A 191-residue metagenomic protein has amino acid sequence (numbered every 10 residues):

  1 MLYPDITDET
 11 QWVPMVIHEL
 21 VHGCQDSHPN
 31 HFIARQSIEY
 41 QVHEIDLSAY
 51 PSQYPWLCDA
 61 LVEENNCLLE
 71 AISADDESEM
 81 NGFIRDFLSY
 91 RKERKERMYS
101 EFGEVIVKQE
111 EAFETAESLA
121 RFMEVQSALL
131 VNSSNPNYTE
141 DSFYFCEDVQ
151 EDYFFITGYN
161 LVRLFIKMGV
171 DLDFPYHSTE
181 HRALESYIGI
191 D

Functional and structural regions predicted by a protein language model:
M1-V16: Short pre-active-site segment immediately N-terminal to the catalytic Zn-binding motif
D5-D8, D26, D46, D59 (+7 more regions): Acidic-enriched, low-complexity/disordered segments with a strong bias for Aspartate over Glutamate
P14-S27: Active-site recognition of the HExxH zinc-binding catalytic motif
S27-F102, I106-P136: Post-HExxH zinc-binding segment in Zn-dependent metallohydrolases
S89-D191: Pan-zinc metallopeptidase signature
